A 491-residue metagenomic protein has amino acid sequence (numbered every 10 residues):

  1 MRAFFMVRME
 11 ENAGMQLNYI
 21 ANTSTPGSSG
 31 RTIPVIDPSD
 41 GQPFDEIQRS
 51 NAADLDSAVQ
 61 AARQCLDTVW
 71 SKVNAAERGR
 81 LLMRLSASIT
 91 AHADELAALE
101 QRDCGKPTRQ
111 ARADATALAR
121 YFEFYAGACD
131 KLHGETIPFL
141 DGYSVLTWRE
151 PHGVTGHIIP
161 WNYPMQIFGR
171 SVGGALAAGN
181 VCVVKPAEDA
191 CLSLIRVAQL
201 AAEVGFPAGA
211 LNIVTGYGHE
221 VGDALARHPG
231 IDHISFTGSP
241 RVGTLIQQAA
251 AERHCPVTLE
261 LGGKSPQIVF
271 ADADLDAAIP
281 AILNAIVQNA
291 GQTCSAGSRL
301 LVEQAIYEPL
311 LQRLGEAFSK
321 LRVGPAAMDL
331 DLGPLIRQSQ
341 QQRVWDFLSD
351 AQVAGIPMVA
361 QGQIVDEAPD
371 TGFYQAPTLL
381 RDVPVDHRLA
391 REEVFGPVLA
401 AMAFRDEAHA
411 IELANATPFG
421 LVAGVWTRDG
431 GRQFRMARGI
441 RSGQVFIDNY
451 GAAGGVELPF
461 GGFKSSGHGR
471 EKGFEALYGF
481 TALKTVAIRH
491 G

Functional and structural regions predicted by a protein language model:
M6-D40: Hydrophobic face of amphipathic alpha-helices that form TPR/SEL1-like repeat modules and related alpha-solenoid
P26-S28, T32-I33, Q48-A53, A273: A short acidic/small-residue loop/turn micro-motif
D40-E46, I231, I268, R322 (+2 more regions): Conserved C-terminal structural/oligomerization subdomain of aldehyde/semialdehyde dehydrogenase
G41, R78, E100, F122 (+9 more regions): Residue-level signal for inorganic ion chemistry
D45-L132: Glycine-rich loop-to-alpha-helix module at the N-terminal edge of alpha/beta enzyme cores
L66, W70, S86-A93, A97 (+17 more regions): Structural signal for hydrophobic packing residues in well-ordered secondary-structure cores of soluble enzyme domains
G134-A277, D329, F404: Rossmann-like NAD(P) dinucleotide-binding subdomain of oxidoreductase/dehydrogenase enzymes
R241-P384, I447: ALDH superfamily catalytic-core signature
